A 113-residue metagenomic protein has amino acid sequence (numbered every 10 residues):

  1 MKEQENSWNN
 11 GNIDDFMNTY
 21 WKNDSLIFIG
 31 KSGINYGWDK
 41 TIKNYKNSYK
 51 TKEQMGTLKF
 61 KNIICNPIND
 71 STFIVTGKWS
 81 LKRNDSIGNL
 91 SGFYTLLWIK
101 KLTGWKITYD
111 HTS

Functional and structural regions predicted by a protein language model:
M1-N12: Short, aromatic-enriched amphipathic alpha-helices that serve as compact interaction elements
I13-P67: A solvent-exposed, acidic/Ser-Thr-rich amphipathic alpha-helical stretch
G33-N35, L81-K82, S113: Solvent-exposed loop/turn segments at secondary-structure junctions within structured extracellular/periplasmic domains
Y45-K46, K61-N66, W79-L81, F93-I99: Hydrophobic/aromatic beta-strand elements that line small-molecule binding cavities or substrate pockets in beta-rich
E53, L81-N89: Short, cysteine-centered beta-strand-loop-beta hairpins and adjacent loop/turn segments enriched in charged/polar
S71-W79: A short hydrophobic beta-strand element
S91-S113: Short beta-strand edge/turn micro-motifs at domain boundaries
